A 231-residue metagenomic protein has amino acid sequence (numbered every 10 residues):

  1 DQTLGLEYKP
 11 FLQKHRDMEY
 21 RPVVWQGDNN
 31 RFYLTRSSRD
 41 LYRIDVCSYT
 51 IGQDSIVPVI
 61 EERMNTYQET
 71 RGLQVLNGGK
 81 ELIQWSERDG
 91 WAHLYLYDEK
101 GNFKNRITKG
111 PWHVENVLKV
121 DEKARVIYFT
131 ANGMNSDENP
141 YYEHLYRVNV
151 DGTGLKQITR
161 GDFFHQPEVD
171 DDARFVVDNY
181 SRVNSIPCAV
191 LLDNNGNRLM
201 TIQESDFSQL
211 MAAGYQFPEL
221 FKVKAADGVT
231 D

Functional and structural regions predicted by a protein language model:
D1-L12, E19-W25, N29-S37, Y42-S48 (+5 more regions): Non-catalytic accessory segments flanking enzyme active sites
Q74-G79, D121-T130: Repeat-blade elements of multi-bladed beta-propeller folds
A131, Y141-H144: Beta-propeller blade termini and top-face loops
D137-E138: Generic long, charged, amphipathic alpha-helical segments
